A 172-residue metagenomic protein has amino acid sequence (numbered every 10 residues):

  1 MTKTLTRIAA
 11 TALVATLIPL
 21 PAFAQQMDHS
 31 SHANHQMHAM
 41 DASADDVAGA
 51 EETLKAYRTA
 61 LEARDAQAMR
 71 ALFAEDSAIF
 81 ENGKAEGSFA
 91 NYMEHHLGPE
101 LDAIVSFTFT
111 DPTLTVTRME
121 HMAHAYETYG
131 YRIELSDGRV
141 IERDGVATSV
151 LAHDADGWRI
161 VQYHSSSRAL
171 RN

Functional and structural regions predicted by a protein language model:
T2-A10: Bacterial N-terminal signal peptides that target proteins for export
A9-P19: Bacterial N-terminal signal peptides
L20, A24-E75: Short, low-complexity N-terminal intrinsically disordered segments enriched in polar/charged residues
Q25-S31, D144-R171: Short beta-strand edge/turn micro-motifs at domain boundaries
A66-R118: A solvent-exposed, acidic/Ser-Thr-rich amphipathic alpha-helical stretch
L97, T110-V116, Y129-Y131, V146-A152 (+1 more regions): Hydrophobic/aromatic beta-strand elements that line small-molecule binding cavities or substrate pockets in beta-rich
V116-A123, G138, L151-R159: A short, structured loop/turn motif at beta-sheet edges
H121-Y131: A short hydrophobic beta-strand element
